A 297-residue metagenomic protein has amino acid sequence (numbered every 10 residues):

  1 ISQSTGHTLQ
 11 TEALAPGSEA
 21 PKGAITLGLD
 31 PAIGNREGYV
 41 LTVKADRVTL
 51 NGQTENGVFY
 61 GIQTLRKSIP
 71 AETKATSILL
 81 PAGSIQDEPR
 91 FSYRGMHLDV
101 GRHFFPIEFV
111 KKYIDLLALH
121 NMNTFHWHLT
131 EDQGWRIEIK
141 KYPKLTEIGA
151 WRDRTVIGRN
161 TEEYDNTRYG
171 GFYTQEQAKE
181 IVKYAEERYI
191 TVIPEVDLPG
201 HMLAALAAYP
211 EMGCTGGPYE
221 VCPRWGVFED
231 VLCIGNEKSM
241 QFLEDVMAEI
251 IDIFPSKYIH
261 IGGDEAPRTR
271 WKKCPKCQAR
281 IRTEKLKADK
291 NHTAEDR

Functional and structural regions predicted by a protein language model:
I1, T54, M96, L117 (+3 more regions): Conserved, mostly hydrophobic/aromatic
I1-Y93: Contiguous, structured surface segment used for ligand recognition
R94-L98, F125-W127, A185, V192-V196 (+1 more regions): Hydrophobic faces of well-ordered beta-strands that scaffold small-molecule active sites in alpha/beta enzyme cores
G95-F109, D230-K238: Active-site mouth loops of central-metabolism enzymes
D99-D132: A conserved hydrophobic secondary-structure block that centers on an alpha-helix together with its immediately flanking
G101, T130-G134, D197-H201, D264-R268: Active-site beta-loop-alpha junctions enriched in small/polar residues
Q133-E187, M202-Q241, R270-D296: Aromatic- and acidic-residue-enriched carbohydrate-binding clefts of CAZyme catalytic domains
L198, G217, F228, L243-R270: Active-site groove signature of glycoside hydrolases
